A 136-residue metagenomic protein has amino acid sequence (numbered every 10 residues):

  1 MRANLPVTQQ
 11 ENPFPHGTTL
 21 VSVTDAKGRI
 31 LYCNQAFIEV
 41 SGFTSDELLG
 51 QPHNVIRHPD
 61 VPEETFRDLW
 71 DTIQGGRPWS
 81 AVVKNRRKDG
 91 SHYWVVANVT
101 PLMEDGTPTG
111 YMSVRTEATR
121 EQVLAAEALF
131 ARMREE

Functional and structural regions predicted by a protein language model:
A3, Q10-R132: Sensory/regulatory domains in signal-transduction proteins
R134-E136: Signal-transducing coiled-coil/dimerization helices and immediately adjacent hinge/linker segments that couple sensory
